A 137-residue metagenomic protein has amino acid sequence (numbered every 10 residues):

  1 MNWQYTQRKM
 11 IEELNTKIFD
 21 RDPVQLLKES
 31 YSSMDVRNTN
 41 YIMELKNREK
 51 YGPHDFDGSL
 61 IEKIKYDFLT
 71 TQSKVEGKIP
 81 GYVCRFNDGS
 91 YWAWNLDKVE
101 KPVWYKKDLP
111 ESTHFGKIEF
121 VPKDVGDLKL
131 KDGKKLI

Functional and structural regions predicted by a protein language model:
M1-S30, V75: Acidic-basic catalytic patches of nuclease active cores, encompassing PD-(D/E)XK and other metal-cofactor nuclease
E13, D20, L27-K28, R37 (+3 more regions): Non-catalytic C-terminal interaction segments of nucleic acid-processing enzymes
V36-G52: Conserved catalytic cores of phosphodiester-cleaving nucleases, focusing on short active-site segments
R48-Q72: Mg2+/Mn2+-dependent nuclease catalytic core
